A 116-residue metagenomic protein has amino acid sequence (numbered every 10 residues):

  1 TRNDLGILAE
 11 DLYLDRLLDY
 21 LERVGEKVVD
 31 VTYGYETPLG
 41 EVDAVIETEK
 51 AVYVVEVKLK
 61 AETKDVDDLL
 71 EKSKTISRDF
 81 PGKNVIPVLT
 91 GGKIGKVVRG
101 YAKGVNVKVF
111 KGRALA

Functional and structural regions predicted by a protein language model:
T1-Y33: Acidic-basic catalytic patches of nuclease active cores, encompassing PD-(D/E)XK and other metal-cofactor nuclease
L17, V42-D65, L69-L70, K74: Conserved catalytic cores of phosphodiester-cleaving nucleases, focusing on short active-site segments
V24-T48: Active-site metal-binding core of divalent-cation-utilizing nuclease and nuclease-like domains
G34-T37, K60, K93, R113-L115: Short, solvent-exposed coil/turn elements at secondary-structure transition points
K50-A51, G82-V85, V107: Short glycine-/polar-rich loops that comprise or flank the Walker A/P-loop and associated switch/sensor motifs
K74-K83: Arginine/glycine-rich "motif VI" loop of SF2 helicases in the C-terminal RecA-like domain
I86-A116: Domain-level recognition of nuclease-like catalytic cores that cleave nucleotide substrates
